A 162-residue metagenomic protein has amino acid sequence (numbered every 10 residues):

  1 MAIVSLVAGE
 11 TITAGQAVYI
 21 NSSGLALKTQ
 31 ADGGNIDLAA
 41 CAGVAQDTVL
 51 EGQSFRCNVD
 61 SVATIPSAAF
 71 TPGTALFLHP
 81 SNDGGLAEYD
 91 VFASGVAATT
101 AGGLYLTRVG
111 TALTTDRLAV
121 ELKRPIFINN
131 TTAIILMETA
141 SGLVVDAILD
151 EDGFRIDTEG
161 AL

Functional and structural regions predicted by a protein language model:
M1-E138, V144, D157-A161: Glycine-anchored, exposed beta-strand/edge motif detector
